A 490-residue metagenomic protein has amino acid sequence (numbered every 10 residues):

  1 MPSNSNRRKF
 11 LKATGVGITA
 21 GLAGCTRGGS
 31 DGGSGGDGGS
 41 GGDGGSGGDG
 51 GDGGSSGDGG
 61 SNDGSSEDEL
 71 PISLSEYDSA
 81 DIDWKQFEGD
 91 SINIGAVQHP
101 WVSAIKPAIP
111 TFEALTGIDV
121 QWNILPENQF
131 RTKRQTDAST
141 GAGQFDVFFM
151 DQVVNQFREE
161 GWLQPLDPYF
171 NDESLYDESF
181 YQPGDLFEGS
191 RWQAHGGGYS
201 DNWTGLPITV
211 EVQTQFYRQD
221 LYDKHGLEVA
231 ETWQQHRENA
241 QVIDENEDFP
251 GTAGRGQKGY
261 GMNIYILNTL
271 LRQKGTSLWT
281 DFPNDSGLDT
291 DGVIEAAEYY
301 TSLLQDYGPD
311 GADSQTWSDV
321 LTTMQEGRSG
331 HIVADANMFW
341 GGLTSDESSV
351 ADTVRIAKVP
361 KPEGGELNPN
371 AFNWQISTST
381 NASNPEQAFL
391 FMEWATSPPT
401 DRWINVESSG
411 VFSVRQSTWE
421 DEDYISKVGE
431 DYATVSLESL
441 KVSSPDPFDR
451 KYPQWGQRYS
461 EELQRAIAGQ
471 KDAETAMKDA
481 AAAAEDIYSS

Functional and structural regions predicted by a protein language model:
M1-I18: N-terminal secretory signal peptides and thylakoid transit peptides that target proteins across membranes
C25, A96, P100, N123-I124 (+4 more regions): C-terminal capping/gating helix-and-loop segments adjacent to ligand/active sites or protein-protein/ligand interfaces
T26-G29, P107-A108, N155, I266-R272 (+1 more regions): Extracytoplasmic/periplasmic substrate-binding proteins
E67-W84, Q152-V212, A357, S426-K427: Hinge/lid segment of periplasmic solute-binding proteins
D81, E88, G184, V354-K358 (+3 more regions): Long, aromatic- and glycine/proline-rich binding clefts that accommodate carbohydrate-like moieties
P107-F187, D223-E231, T323, H331 (+2 more regions): Extracytoplasmic "Venus flytrap"/periplasmic binding protein-like
Q193-I208, Q213, R237-S286, S329: Extracytoplasmic/periplasmic solute-binding protein
A240-D244, F282-D313: Glycine-centered hinge/linker elements that transmit conformational signals in sensory and ligand-binding systems
